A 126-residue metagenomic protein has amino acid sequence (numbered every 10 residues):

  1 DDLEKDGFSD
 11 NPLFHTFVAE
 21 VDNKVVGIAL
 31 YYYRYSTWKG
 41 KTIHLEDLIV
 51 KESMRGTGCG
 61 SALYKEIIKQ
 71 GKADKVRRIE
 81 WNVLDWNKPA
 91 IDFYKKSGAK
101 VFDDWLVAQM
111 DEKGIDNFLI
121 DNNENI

Functional and structural regions predicted by a protein language model:
D1-T16: Active-site rim helix/loop that mediates acceptor-substrate recognition in acyltransferases
V18, K24-Y32: Conserved beta-strand in the GNAT
Y35-L45, R55, D74, F102-D103: A conserved beta-turn-beta hairpin within the catalytic core of GNAT-like acetyltransferases that forms part
L48-V50, V83: Hydrophobic adenine-recognition pocket in adenosine-nucleotide-binding enzymes
V50, G56-K69, D92-K96: Conserved acetyl-CoA-binding loop-helix of GNAT-fold acetyltransferases
G71-N82: Conserved GNAT acetyl-CoA-binding A-motif
V76, K95-D104: Conserved acetyl-CoA-binding loop of GNAT-fold acetyltransferases
W81-A90, Q109-K113: Conserved beta-strand-loop-alpha-helix junction that forms the acyl-donor binding cleft
